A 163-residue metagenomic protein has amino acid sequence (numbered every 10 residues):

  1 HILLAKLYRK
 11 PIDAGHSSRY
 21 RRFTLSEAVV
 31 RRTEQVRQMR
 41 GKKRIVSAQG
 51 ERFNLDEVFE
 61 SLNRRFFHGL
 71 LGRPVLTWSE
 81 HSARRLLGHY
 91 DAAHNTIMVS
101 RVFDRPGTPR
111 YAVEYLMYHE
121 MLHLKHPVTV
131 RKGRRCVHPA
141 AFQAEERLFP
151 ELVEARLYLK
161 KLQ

Functional and structural regions predicted by a protein language model:
H1-Y115, L124-Q163: Active-site-proximal or metal-binding-adjacent scaffold patches in catalytic folds
